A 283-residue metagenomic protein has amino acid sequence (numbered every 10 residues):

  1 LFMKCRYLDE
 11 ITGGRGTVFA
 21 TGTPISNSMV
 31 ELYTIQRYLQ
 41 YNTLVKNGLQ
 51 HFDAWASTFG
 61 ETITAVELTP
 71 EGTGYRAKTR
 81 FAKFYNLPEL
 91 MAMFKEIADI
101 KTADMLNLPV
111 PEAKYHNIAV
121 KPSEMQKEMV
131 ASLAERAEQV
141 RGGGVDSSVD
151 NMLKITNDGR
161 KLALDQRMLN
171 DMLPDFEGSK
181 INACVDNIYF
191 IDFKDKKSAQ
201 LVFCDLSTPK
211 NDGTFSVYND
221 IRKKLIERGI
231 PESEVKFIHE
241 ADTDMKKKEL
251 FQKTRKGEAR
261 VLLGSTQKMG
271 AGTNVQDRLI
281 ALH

Functional and structural regions predicted by a protein language model:
L1-N27, Y38-P174, G178: Inter-lobe coupling linker of SF2 helicases/translocases
C5, D9, A98, D192-F193 (+2 more regions): N-terminal cationic-hydrophobic initiation segments that often serve targeting/anchoring roles
R15, R260-V261, L279-I280: Conserved acidic residues
V18-F19, F237, L282-H283: Short catalytic-loop micro-motif centered on adjacent basic/acidic residues
E31-T34, N274-H283: A short beta-strand element within the Helicase C-terminal
L39-Q40, D192, H283: Protein kinase-like catalytic domain
L108-M269, T273: Conserved Helicase C-terminal RecA-like lobe
